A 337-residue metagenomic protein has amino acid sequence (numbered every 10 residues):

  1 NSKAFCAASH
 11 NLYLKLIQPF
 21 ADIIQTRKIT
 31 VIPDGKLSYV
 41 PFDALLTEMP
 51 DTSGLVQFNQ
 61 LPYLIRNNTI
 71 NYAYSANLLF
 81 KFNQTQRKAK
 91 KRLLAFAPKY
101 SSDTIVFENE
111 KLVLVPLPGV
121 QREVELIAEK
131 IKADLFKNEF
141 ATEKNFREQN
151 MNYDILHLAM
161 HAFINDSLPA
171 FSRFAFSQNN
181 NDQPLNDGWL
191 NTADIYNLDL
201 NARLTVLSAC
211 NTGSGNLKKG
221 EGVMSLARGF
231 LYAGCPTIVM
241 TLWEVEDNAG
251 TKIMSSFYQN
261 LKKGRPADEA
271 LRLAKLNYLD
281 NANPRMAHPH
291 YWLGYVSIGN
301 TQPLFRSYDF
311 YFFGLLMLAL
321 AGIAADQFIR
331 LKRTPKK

Functional and structural regions predicted by a protein language model:
N1-K337: Catalytic cores of enzymes
